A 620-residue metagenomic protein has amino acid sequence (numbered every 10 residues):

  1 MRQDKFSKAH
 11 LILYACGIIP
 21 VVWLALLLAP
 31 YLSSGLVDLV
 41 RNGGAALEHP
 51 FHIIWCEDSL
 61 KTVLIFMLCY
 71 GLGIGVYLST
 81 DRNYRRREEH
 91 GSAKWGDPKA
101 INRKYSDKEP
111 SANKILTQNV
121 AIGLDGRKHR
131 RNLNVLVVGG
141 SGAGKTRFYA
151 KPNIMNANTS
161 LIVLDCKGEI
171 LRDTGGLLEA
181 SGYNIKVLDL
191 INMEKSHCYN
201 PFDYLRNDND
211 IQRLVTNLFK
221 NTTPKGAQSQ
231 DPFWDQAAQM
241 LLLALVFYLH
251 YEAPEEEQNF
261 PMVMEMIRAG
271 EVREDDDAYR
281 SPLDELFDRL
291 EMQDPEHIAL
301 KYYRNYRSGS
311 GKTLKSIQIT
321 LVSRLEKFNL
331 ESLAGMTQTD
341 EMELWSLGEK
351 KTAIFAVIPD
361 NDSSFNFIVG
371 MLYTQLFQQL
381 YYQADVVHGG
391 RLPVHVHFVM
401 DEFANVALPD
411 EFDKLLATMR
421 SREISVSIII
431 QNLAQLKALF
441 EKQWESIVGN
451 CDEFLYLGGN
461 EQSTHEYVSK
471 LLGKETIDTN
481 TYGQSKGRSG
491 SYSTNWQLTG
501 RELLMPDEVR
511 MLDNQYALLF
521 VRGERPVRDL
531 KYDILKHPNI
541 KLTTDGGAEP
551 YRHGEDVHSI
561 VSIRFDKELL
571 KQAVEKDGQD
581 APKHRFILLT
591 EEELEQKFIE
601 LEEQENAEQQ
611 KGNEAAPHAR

Functional and structural regions predicted by a protein language model:
M1-A143, R147-A150, E194, K474 (+4 more regions): Basic- and hydrophobic-enriched, low-structure N-terminal and domain-boundary segments that flank ATP-binding catalytic
Q3-D4, K8, W55-S111, Y279-Y306 (+2 more regions): Short, charged N-terminal helix-start/capping segments
H90-P98, I540-P550: Cytosolic juxtamembrane regulatory segments of membrane proteins
E109-N113, T223-D231, E255, D478-L498: Low-complexity, polar-biased intrinsically disordered regions enriched in Pro/Ser/Thr/Gly
R131-I424, L439, Q443, G449 (+2 more regions): P-loop NTPase motor domains
S364, K536-N539: A short local loop/turn or secondary-structure capping micro-motif enriched for an aromatic residue
L416-L518: Conserved ATP-driven motor cores of ASCE-family P-loop NTPases powering translocation/secretion/packaging/pilus
D533: Short, surface-exposed polybasic-aromatic patches that bind anionic ligands, especially phosphate groups
